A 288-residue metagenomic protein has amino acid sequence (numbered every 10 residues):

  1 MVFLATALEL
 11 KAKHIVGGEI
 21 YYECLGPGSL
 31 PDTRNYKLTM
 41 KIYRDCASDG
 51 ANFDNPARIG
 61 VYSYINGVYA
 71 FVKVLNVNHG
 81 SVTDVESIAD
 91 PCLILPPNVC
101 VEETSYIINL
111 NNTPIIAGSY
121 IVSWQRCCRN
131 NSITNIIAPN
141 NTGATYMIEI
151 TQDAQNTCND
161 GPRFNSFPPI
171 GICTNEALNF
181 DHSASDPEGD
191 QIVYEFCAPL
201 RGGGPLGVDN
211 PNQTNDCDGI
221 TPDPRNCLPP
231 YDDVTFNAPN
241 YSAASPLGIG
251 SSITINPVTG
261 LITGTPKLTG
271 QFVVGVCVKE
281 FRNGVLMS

Functional and structural regions predicted by a protein language model:
M1-L4: Sec-dependent N-terminal signal peptides
K11-S288: Long, compositionally biased, intrinsically disordered segments
